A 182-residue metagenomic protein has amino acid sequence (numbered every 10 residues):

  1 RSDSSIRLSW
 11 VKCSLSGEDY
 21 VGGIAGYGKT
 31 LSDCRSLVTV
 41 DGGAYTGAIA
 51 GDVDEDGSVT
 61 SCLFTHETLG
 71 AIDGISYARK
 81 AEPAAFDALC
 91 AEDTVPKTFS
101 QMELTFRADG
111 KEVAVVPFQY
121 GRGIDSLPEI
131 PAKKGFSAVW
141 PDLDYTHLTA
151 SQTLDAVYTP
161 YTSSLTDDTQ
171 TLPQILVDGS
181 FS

Functional and structural regions predicted by a protein language model:
R1-A108, Y161: Predominantly extracellular beta-rich ligand-binding scaffolds that present long acidic/polar faces for carbohydrate
V21-G23, A50, V115-V116, D142-D144: Short, recurring structural edge motifs at helix starts
D93-T105, L143-D167: Conserved "repeat-terminator" motif of extracellular CCP/Sushi domains
D109-P128: Solvent-exposed, low-complexity, repeat-rich "mucin-like" stalks and linkers
R122-A150: Surface-exposed interfaces of beta-sheet-rich extracellular modules
F181: Extra-cytoplasmic beta-strand recognition segments
